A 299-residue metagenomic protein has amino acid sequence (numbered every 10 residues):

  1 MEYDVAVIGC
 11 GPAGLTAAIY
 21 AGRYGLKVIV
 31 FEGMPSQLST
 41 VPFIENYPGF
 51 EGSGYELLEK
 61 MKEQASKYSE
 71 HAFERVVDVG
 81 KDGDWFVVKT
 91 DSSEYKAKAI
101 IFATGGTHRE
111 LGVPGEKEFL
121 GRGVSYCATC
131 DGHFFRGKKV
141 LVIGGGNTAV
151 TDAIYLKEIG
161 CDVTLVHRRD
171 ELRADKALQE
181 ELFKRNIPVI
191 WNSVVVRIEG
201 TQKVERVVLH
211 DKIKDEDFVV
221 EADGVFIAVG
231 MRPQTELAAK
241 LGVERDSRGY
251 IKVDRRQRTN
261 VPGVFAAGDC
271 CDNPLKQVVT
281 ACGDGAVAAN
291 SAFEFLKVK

Functional and structural regions predicted by a protein language model:
E2-D4, F73-E74, R136-K138, N192 (+1 more regions): Phosphate-coordination loops involved in phosphoryl transfer and adenosine-cofactor binding
Y3-Y68, K138, T148-D175, I190: Beta1-alpha1 glycine-rich phosphate/pyrophosphate-binding loop at the start of Rossmann-like nucleotide-binding domains
G11-P12, G106-H108, G146-T148, D272: Residue-level detector of alpha-helix initiation sites
R23, I154, E158-T164, A281-K299: Internal hydrophobic alpha-helix adjacent to the cofactor/substrate pocket in enzyme cavities
A65-K89, E94-A97, K157-R255, E294-V298: A Rossmann-like FAD-binding core segment of flavoenzymes
A72-F134: Glycine/small-residue-rich loop that forms an oxyanion/phosphate-binding "nest" at active or ligand-binding sites
T107, G112, E118-F134, V229-T280 (+2 more regions): FAD-site-proximal beta/loop scaffold in flavoenzymes
